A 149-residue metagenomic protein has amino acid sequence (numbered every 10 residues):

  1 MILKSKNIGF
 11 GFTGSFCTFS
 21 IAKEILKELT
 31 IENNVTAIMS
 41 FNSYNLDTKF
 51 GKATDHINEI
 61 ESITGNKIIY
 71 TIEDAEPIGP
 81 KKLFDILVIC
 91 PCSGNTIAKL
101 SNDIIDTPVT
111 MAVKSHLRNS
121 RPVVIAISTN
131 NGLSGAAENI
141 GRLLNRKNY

Functional and structural regions predicted by a protein language model:
M1-V124, S128-Y149: A cross-family phosphate/adenosyl-ligand binding-site feature
